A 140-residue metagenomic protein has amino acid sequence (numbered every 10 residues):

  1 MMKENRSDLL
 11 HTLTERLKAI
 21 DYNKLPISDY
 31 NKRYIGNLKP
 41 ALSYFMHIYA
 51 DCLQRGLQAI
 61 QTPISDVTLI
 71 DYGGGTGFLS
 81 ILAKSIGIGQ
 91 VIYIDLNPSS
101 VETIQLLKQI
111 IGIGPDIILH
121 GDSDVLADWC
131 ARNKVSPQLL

Functional and structural regions predicted by a protein language model:
M1-I35: N-terminal, positively charged/glycine-rich alpha-helical extensions of SAM-dependent methyltransferases
N31-Y49: Class I SAM-dependent methyltransferase Rossmann-like catalytic core, especially the SAM/SAH-binding loop
Y44-I64: Conserved alpha-helix/loop element of class I SAM-dependent methyltransferases that forms part of the SAM/SAH-binding
T68-I70: Conserved beta-strand elements of the Class I
G73-G75: Class I SAM-dependent methyltransferase "Motif I" SAM/SAH-binding loop
G77-I81: Glycine-rich SAM-binding Motif I of class I
I86-G114, H120-V125: Class I SAM-dependent methyltransferase SAM/SAH-binding core
W129-L140: A short acidic, Gly/Pro-enriched loop at the edge of an enzyme's catalytic core that lines a small-molecule cofactor
